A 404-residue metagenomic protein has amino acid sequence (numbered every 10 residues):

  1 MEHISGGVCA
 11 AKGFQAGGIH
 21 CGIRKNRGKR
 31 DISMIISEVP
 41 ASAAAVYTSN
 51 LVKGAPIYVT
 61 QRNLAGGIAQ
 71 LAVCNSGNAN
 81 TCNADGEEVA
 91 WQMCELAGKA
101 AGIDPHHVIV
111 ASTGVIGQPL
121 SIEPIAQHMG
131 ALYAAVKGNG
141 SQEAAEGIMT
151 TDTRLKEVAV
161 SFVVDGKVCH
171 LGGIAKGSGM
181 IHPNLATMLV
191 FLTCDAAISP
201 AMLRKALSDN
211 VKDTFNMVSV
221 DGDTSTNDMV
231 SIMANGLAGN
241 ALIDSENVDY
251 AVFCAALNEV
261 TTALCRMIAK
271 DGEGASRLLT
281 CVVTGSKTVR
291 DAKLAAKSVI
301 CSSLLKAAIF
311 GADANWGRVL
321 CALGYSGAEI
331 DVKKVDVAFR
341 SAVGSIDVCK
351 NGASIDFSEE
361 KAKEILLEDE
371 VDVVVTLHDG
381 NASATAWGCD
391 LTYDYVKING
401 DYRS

Functional and structural regions predicted by a protein language model:
M1-E88, Q92, G98-S404: A structural signal for small-residue-enriched, beta-sheet-centric alpha/beta enzyme cores and oligomeric scaffold folds
